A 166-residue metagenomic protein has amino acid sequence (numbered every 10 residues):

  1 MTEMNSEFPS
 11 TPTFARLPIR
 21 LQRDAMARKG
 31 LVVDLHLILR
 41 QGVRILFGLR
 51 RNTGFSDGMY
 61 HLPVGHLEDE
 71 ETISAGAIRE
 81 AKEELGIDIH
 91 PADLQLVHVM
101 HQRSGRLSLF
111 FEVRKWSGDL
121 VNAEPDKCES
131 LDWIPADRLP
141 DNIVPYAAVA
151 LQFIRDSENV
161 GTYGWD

Functional and structural regions predicted by a protein language model:
T2-E3, P125-D166: Nudix hydrolase/Nudix homology domain
T2-H36: Acidic, metal-coordinating catalytic segment for phosphate/diphosphate chemistry, firing primarily on the Nudix
A25-L31, T53, H98-F110: Acidic pyrophosphate-coordinating catalytic loop
G30-D34, R40, D57, L62 (+2 more regions): Short connector loops at helix/strand junctions that flank enzyme active sites, especially segments positioning acidic
Q41, V99-V121, D132, A136 (+1 more regions): Active-site-adjacent beta-strand/loop module that shapes the phosphate/pyrophosphate-binding cleft
Q41-E83: Conserved Nudix-box catalytic region and its N-terminal flanking loop in Nudix hydrolases and closely related
R44-L46, Q95, S108: General beta-strand recognition
D88-H98: A short coil-to-beta-strand element that immediately follows conserved catalytic motifs
